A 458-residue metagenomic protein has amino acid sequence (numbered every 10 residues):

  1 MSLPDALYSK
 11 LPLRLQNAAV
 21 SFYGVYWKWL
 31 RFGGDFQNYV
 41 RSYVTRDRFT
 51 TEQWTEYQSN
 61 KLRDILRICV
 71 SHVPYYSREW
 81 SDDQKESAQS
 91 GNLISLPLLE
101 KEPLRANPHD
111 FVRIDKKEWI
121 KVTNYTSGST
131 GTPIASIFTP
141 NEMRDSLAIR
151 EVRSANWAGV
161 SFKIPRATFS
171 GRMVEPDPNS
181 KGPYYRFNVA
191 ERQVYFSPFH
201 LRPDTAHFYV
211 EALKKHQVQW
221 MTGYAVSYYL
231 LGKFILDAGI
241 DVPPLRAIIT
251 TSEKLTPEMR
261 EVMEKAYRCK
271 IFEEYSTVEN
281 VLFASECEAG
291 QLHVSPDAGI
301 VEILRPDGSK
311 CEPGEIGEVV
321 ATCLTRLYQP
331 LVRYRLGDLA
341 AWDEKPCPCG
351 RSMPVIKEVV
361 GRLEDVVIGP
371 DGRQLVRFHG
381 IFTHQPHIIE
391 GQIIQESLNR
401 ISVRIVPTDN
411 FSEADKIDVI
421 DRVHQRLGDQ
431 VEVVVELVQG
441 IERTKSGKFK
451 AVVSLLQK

Functional and structural regions predicted by a protein language model:
M1-Y125, T132-L147, V152-I164, E211 (+6 more regions): Nucleotide 5′-phosphate-binding alpha/beta core
D64, R172-S295: Conserved adenylate-forming
C69, T126, R166, M221 (+6 more regions): Residue-level signal for inorganic ion chemistry
R166, Q193, I271, V301 (+2 more regions): Generic structural signal for residues in well-ordered beta-strands
A167-T168, V320: Short, well-ordered beta-strand segments
M221, T325-D429: AMP-binding/adenylate-forming catalytic core of the ANL superfamily
L255-P346, L363: Conserved AMP-binding/adenylate-forming
